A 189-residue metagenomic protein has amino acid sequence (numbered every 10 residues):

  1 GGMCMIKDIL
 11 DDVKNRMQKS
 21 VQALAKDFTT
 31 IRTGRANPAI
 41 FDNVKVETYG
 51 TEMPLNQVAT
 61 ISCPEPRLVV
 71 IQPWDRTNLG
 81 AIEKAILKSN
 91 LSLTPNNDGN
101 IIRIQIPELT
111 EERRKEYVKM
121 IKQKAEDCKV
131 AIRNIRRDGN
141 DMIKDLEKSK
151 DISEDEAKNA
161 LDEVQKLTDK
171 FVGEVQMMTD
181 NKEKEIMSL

Functional and structural regions predicted by a protein language model:
C4, I102-L189: Positively charged, low-complexity, intrinsically disordered RNA-binding extensions
C4-G80: A positional/architectural concept
K26, K84-S92, Q123-E126, R137: Short, intrinsically disordered, mixed-charge
T29-T48, M53-P64, N96-E108, G139-E147 (+2 more regions): Glycine/charge-rich, flexible interdomain linkers and switch-proximal surface loops that mediate coupling
V70-L109: Helix-adjacent hinge/juxtasegments
